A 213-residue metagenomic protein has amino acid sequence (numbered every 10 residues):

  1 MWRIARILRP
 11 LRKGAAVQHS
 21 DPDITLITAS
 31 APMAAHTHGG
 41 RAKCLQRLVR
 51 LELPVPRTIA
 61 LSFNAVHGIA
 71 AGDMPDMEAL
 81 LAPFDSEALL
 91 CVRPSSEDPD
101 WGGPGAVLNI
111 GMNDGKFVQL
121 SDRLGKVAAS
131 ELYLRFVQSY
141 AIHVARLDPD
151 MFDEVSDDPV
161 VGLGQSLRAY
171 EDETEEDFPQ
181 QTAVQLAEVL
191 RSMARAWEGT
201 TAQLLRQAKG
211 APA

Functional and structural regions predicted by a protein language model:
W2-A213: Nucleotide/phosphate-binding sheet-loop regions of phosphoryl- and nucleotidyl-transfer enzymes
